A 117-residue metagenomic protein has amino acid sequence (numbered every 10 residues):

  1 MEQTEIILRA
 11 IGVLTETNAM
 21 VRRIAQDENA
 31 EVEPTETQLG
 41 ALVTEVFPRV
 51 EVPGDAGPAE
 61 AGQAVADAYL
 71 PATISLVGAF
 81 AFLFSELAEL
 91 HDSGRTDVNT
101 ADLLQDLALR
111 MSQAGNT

Functional and structural regions predicted by a protein language model:
M1-T117: Solvent-exposed interaction surfaces and binding hotspots enriched for charged
